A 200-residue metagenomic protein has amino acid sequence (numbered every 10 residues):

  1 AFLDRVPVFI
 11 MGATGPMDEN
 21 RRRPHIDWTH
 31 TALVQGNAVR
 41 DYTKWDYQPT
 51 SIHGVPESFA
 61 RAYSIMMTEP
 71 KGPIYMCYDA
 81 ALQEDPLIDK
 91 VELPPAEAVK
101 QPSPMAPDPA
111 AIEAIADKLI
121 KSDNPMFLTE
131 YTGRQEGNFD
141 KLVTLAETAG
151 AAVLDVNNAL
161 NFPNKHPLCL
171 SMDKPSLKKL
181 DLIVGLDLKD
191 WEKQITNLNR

Functional and structural regions predicted by a protein language model:
A1-R200: N-terminal alpha/beta PP-like core and its mobile active-site loop of ThDP/TPP-dependent enzymes
